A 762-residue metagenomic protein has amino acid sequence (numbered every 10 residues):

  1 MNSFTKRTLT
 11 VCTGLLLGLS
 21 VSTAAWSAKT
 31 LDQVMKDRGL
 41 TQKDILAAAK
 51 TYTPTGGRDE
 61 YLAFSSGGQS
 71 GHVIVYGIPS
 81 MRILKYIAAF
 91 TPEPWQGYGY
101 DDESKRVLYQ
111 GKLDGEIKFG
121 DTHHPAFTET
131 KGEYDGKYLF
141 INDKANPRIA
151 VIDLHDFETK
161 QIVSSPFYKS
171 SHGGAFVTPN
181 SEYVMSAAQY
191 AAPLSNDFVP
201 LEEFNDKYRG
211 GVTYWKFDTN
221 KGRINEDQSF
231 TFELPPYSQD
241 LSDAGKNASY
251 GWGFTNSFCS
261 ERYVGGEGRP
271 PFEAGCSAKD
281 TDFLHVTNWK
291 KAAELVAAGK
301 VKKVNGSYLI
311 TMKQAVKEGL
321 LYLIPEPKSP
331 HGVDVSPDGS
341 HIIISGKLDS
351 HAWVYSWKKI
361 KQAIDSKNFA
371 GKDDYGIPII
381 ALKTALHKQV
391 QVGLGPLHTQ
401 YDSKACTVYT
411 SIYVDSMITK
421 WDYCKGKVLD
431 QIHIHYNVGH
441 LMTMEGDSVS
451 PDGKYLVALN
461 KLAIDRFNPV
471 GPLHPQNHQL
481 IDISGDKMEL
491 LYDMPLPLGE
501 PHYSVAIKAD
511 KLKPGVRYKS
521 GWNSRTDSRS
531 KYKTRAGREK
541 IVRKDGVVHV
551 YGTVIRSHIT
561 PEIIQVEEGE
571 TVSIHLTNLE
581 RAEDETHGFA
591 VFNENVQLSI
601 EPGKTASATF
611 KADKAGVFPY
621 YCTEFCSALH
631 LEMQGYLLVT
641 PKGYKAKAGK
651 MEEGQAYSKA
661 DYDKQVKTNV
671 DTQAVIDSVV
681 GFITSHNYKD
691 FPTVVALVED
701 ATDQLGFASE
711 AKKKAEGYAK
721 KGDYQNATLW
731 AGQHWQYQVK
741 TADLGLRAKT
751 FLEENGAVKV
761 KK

Functional and structural regions predicted by a protein language model:
N2-C12: Bacterial N-terminal signal peptides that target proteins for export
C12-S20: Bacterial N-terminal signal peptides
W26-I541, T571, T609: Predominantly soluble domains enriched in secretory-pathway, periplasmic, or organellar proteins
V75, P561-E583, K604-K614, F618-P619 (+1 more regions): Beta-strand cores of secreted/periplasmic/IMS beta-sandwich domains, seen most often in copper-related folds
Q161, H575-T605, A628-G635: Histidine- and aromatic-enriched segments that form or immediately flank copper-ligand environments
I541-T571: N-terminal edge beta-strand
I600-Q655: Extracellular/periplasmic metallocenter environments
Q655-S709, V760: Amphipathic, heptad-repeat alpha-helical segments
